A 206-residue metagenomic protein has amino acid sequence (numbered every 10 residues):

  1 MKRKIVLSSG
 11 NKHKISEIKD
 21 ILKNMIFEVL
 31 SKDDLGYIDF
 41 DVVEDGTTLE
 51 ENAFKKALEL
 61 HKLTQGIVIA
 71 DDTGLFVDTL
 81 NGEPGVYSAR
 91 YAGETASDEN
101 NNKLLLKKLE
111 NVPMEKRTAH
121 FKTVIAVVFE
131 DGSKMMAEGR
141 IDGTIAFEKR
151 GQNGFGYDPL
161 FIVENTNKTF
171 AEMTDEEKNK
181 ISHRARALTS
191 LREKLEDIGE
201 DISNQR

Functional and structural regions predicted by a protein language model:
K2-V6, K12-K32, G36-R206: Anionic-ligand binding patches
